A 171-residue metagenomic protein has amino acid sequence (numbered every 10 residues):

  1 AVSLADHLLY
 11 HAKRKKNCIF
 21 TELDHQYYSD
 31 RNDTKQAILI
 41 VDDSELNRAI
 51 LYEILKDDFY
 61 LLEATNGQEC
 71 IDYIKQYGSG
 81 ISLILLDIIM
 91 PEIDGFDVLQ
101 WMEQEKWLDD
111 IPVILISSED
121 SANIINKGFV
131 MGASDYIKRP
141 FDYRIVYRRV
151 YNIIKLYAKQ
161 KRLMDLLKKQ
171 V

Functional and structural regions predicted by a protein language model:
S3-Y27: Catalytic/regulatory signature loops of cyclic-dinucleotide turnover enzymes and related class III nucleotidyl cyclases
E45-E63: Two-component/phosphorelay signaling modules centered on CheY-like receiver
G78-L85: Active-site beta3 strand of CheY-like receiver
M90: Receiver (REC) domain active-site loop signature in two-component systems and cognate sites in sensor histidine kinases
N123, F141-V150, I154: C-terminal output helix
